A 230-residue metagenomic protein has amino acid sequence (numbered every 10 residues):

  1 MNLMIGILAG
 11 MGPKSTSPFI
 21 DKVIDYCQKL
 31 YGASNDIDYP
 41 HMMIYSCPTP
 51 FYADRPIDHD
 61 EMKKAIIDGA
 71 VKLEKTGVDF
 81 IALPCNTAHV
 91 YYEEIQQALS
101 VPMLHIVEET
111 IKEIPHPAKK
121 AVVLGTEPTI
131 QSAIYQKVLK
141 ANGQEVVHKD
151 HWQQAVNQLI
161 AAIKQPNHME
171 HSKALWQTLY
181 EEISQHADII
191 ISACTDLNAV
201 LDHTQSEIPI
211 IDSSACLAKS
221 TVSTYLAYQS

Functional and structural regions predicted by a protein language model:
M1-S230: Non-catalytic structural scaffold of enzyme domains
